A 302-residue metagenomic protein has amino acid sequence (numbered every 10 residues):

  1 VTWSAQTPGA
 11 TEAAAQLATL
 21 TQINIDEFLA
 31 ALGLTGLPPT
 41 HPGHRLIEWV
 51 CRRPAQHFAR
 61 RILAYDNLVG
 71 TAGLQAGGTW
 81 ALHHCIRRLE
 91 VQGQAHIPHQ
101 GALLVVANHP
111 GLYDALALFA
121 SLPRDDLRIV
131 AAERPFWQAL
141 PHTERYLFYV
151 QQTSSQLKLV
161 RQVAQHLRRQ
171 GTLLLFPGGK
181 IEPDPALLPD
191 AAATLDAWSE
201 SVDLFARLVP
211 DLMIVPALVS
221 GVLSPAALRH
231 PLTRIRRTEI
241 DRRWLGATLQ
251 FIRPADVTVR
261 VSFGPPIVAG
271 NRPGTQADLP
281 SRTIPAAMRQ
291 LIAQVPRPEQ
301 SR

Functional and structural regions predicted by a protein language model:
T2-L103, Y113-A117, R124, P254: Membrane-anchoring hydrophobic helices of lipid-metabolizing enzymes
H57, L103-S154: Catalytic core of membrane glycerolipid acyltransferases/transacylases, capturing the structured, soluble-facing
R87, T153-L157, L195-D196: A conditional alpha-helix N-cap/helix-loop micro-motif detector
G93, V106-H109, V130-E133, F176-G178 (+1 more regions): Short His-Asn-centered micro-motif
G101-A107, G171-P177, L212: Generic beta-sheet signal
Q138-T143, K158-R161, A206: Short, charged, surface-exposed secondary-structure boundary motifs
L159-R169: Short amphipathic alpha-helices and their capping/turn segments at secondary-structure boundaries
T172, P183-P273: A cross-family acyltransferase "interaction/gating" segment
